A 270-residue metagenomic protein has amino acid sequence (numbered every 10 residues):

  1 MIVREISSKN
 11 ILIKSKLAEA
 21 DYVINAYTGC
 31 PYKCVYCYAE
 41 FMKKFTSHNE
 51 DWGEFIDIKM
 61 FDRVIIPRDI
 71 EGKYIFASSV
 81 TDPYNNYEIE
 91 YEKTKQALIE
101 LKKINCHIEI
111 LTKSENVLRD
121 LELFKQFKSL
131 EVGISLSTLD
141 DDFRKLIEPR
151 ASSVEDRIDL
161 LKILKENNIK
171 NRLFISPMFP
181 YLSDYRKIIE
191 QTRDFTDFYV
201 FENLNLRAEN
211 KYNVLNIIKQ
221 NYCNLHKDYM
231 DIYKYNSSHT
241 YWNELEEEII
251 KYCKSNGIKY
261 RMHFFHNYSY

Functional and structural regions predicted by a protein language model:
M1-E131, T138-D142, V154-E155, E166: Conserved Radical SAM active-site core
I2-S7, I13-K14, Y181-Y270: Auxiliary Fe-S-binding modules of radical SAM enzymes
Y22, I75, I108-I110, V132-I134 (+3 more regions): Hydrophobic faces of well-ordered beta-strands that scaffold small-molecule active sites in alpha/beta enzyme cores
V80-D82, K113-E115, S135-L139, S176-M178 (+2 more regions): Active-site beta-loop-alpha junctions enriched in small/polar residues
K93-A97, D120, S153-L160, K187-T192 (+1 more regions): A general structural detector for well-ordered alpha-helical segments in enzyme core domains, enriched
K103-I104, K162-K170, D194-D197, S255-N256: Secondary-structure boundary elements
F143-I147: Short acidic, glycine/proline-rich loop/turn micro-motifs
R150, I163-S183, Y235-H239: Conserved strand-turn element in the central/C-terminal portion of the radical SAM core barrel that lines
